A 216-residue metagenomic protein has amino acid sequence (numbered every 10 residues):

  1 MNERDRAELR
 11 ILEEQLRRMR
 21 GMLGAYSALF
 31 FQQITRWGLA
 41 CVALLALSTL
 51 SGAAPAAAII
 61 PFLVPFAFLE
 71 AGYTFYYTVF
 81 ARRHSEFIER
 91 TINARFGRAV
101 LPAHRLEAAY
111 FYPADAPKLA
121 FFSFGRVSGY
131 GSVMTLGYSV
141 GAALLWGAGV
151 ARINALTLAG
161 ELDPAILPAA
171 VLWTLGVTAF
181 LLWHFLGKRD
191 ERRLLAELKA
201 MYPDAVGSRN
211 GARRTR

Functional and structural regions predicted by a protein language model:
M1-T49, D190-L195: Cytosolic-side membrane-entry/anchor segment at the start of a transmembrane helix
L23-F31, H104-L144: Loop-to-transmembrane boundary segments
C41-A56, A142-E161: Juxtamembrane "helix exit" motif at the C-terminal ends of alpha-helical transmembrane segments in multi-pass membrane
L50-L63, T157-L175: Hydrophobic alpha-helical transmembrane segments
I60-A109, L182-K199: Inner-leaflet juxtamembrane helices
E86-R126, P203, G207-R216: Solvent-exposed, non-transmembrane helices and loops of integral membrane proteins
T135-V150, P168-L186: Hydrophobic core of alpha-helical transmembrane segments in multi-pass integral membrane proteins
V171-R216: Extended, compositionally biased alpha-helical segments that mediate assembly or anchoring
